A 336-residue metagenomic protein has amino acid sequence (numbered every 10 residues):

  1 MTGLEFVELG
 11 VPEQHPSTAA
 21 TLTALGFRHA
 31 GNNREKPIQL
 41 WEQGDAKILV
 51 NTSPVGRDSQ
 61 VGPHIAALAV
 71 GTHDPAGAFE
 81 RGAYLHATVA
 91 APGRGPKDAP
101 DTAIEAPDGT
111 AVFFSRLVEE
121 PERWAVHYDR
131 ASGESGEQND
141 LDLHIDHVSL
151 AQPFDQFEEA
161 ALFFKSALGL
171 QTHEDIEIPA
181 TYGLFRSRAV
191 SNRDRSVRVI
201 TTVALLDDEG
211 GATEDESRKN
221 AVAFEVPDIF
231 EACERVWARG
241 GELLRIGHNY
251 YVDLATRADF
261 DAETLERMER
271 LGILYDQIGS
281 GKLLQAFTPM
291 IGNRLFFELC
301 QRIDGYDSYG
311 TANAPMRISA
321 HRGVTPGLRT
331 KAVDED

Functional and structural regions predicted by a protein language model:
T2-G10: N-terminal structural segment of carbohydrate-active enzymes
L9-K47, S53-P54, V61-T110, A151-A167 (+2 more regions): Vicinal oxygen chelate
T52-S53, F114-E120, V203-L205, L299-D304: Short beta->alpha transition motifs characteristic of CBS
P54-G62, S115-V118, N139, H173 (+1 more regions): ER-lumen resident redox/N-glycosylation machinery signature
P96-G136: Internal, well-ordered alpha/beta segment that forms a basic, Gly-enriched binding/recognition surface
S132-G133, E137-A160: Intrinsically disordered, low-complexity linker/loop segments enriched in Gly/Pro and charged/polar residues
R193-D208: Active-site-adjacent "gating/activation" loops or surface patches in catalytic cores
